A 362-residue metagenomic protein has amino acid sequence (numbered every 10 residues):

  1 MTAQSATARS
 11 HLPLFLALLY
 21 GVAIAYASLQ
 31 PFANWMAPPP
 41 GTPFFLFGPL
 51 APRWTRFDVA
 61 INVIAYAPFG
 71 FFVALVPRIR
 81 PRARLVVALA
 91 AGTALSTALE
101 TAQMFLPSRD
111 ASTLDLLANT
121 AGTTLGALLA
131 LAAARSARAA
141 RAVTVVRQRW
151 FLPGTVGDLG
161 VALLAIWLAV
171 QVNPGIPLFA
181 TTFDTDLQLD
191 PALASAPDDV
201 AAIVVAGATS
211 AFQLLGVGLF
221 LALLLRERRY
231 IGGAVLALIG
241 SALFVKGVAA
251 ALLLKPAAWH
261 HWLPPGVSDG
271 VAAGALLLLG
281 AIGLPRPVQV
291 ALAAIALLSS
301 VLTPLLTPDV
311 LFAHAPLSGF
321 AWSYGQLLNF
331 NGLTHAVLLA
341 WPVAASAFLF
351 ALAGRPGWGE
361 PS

Functional and structural regions predicted by a protein language model:
M1-S108, T113, T124-S362: Bulky hydrophobic segments
L117-T120: Long, hydrophobic, well-ordered secondary-structure blocks that form the structural core and pocket-lining surfaces
